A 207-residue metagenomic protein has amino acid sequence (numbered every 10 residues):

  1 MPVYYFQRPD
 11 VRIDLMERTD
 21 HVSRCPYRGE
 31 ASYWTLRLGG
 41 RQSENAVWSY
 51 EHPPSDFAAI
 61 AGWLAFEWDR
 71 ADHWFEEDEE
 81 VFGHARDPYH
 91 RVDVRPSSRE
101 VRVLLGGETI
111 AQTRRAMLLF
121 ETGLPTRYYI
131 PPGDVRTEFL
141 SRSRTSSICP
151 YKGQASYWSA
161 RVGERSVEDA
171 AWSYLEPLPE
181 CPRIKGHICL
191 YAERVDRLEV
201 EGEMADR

Functional and structural regions predicted by a protein language model:
M1-R207: Terminal leader/tail segments of proteins
